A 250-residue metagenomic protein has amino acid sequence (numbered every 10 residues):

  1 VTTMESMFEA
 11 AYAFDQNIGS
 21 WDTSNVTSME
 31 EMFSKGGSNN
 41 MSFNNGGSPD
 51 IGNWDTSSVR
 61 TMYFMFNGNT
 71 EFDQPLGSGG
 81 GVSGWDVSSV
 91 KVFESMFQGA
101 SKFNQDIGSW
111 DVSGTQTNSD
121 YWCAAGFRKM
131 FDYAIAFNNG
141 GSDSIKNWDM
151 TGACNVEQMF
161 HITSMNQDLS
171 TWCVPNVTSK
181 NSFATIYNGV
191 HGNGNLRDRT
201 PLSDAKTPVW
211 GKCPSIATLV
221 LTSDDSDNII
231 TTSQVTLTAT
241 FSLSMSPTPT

Functional and structural regions predicted by a protein language model:
V1-S215: Negatively charged
P214-T250: Non-catalytic beta-sheet/beta-sandwich ligand-binding modules that flank or precede catalytic cores
